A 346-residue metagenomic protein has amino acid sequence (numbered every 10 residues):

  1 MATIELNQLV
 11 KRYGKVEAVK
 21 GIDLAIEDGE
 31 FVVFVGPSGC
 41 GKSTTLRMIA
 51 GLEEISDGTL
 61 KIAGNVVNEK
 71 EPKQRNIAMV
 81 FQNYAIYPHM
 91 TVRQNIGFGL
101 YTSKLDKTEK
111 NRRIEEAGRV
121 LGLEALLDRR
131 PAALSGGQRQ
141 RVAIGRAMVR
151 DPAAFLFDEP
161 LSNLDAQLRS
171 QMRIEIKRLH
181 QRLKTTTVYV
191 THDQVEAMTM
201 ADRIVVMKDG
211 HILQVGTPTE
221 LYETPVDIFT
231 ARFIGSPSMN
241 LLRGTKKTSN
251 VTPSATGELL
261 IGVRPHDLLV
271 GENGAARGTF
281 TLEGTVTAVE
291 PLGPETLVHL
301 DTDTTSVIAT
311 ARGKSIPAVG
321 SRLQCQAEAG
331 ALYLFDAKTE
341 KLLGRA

Functional and structural regions predicted by a protein language model:
E5, A25, K61, Q324-Q326: ABC ATPase nucleotide-binding domain
F31, K70-D227: ABC ATPase nucleotide-binding domains
V35-P37: The feature captures the beta-strand-to-loop junction immediately N-terminal to the Walker
S43-L46, V142: ABC ATPase nucleotide-binding domain helices that frame the ATP-binding cleft
A50: Helix-to-loop junction immediately C-terminal to a conserved catalytic motif
G58-V66: Conserved ABC transporter NBD signature motif
N240-E290, S315-A346: Glycine/charge-rich catalytic "coupling/switch" loops of P-loop NTPases
